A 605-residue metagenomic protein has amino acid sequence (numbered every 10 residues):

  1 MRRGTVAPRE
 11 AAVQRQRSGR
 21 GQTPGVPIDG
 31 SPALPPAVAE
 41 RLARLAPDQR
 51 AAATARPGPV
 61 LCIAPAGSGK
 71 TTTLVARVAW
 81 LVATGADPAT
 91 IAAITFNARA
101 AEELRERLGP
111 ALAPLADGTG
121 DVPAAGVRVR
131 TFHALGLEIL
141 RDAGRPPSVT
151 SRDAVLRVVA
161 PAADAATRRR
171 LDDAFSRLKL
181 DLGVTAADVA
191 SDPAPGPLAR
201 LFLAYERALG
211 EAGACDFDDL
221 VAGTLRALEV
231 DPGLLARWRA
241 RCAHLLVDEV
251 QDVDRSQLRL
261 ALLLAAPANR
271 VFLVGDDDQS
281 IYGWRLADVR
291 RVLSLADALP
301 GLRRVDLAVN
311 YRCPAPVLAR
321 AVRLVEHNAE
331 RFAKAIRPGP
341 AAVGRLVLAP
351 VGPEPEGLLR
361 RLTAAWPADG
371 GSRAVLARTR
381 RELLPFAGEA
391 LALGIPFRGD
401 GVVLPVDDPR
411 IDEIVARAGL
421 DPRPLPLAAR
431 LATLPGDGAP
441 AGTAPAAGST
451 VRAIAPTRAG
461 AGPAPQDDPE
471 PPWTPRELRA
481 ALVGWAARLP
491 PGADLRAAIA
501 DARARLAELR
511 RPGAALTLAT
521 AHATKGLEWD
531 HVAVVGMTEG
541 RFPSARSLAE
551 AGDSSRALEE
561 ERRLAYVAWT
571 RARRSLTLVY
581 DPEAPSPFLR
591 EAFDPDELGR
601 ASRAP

Functional and structural regions predicted by a protein language model:
E10, Q14, S18-A39, P57 (+7 more regions): A basic/glycine-biased coupling hinge at the interface between accessory DNA-binding modules
R41-R56: N-terminal pre-P-loop "Q-motif" helix
P57-V60, A515: Pre-Walker A (Motif I) flank of P-loop NTPase domains
V60-L74, V78, P300-R303, V309-F397 (+2 more regions): Helicase P-loop NTPase motor core
S68, H244, Q251-P340, R378-R381 (+2 more regions): Conserved helicase motor core of SF1/SF2 NTP-dependent helicases
L359-A486: Conserved helicase/translocase motor-coupling segment
A444-A446, T450-V451, A455-R458, A486-H522 (+1 more regions): C-terminal accessory regions
A521-D530: SF2 helicase motor core recognition
